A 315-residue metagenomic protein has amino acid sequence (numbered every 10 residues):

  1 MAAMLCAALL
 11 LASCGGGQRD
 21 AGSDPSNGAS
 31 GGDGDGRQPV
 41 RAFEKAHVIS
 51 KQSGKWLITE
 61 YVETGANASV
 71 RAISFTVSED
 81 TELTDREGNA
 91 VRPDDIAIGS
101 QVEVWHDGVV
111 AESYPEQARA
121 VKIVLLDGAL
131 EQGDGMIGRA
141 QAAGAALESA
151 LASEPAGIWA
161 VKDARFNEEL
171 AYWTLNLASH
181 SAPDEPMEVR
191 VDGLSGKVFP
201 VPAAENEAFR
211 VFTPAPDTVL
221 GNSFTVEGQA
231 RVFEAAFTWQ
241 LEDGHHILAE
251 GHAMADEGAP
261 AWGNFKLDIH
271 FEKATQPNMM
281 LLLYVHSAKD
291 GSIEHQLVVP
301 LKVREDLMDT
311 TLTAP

Functional and structural regions predicted by a protein language model:
M1-A2: Bacterial N-terminal signal peptides that target proteins for export
L9-S13: C-terminal motif of bacterial Sec signal peptides marking the signal peptidase cleavage site
G15-T64, N89-E169, T174-S181, E185-F199 (+1 more regions): Short, flexible, surface-exposed loop segments at domain boundaries
L57-Y61, A68, H286-S287, H295: Conserved RNA-binding domains used in RNP assembly and mRNA/RNA metabolism
V70-A90: Beta-strand/loop nucleic-acid-binding surfaces
E79-T81, S100, T218, N222-F224: Surface-exposed loop/turn positions
E79-T84, I123-L130, A208, L248: Acidic/histidine-rich, surface-exposed loop or edge segments in extracytoplasmic proteins
R86-P93, A156-D163, E169, H180-V189 (+2 more regions): Ser/Thr-rich low-complexity repeats and stalk/linker segments
